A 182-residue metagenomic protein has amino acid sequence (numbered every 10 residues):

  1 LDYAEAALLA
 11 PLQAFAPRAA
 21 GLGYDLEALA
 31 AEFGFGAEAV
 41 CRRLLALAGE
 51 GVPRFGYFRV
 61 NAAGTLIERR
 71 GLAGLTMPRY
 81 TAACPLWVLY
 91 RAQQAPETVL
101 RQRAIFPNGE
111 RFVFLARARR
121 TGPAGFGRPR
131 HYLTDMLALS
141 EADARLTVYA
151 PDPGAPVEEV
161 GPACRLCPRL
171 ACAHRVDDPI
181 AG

Functional and structural regions predicted by a protein language model:
L1-G182: Conserved binding/catalytic microenvironments
